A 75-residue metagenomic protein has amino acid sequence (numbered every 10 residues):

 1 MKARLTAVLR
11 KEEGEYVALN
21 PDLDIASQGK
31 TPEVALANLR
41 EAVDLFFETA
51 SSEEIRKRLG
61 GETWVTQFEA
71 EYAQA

Functional and structural regions predicted by a protein language model:
M1-V8, E33, A37-A75: Short, charged, surface-exposed hinge/linker loops at domain edges that act as mobile lids or interdomain connectors
A3, V8-D22: Short aromatic-glycine-(Arg/Gly/Cys) micro-motifs in beta-strand/loop hairpins
E12, S27, R58-L59: Intrinsically disordered, low-complexity segments enriched in small/polar residues
L23-P32: A short, exposed loop/beta-hairpin motif centered on an aromatic-Gly-Thr core
